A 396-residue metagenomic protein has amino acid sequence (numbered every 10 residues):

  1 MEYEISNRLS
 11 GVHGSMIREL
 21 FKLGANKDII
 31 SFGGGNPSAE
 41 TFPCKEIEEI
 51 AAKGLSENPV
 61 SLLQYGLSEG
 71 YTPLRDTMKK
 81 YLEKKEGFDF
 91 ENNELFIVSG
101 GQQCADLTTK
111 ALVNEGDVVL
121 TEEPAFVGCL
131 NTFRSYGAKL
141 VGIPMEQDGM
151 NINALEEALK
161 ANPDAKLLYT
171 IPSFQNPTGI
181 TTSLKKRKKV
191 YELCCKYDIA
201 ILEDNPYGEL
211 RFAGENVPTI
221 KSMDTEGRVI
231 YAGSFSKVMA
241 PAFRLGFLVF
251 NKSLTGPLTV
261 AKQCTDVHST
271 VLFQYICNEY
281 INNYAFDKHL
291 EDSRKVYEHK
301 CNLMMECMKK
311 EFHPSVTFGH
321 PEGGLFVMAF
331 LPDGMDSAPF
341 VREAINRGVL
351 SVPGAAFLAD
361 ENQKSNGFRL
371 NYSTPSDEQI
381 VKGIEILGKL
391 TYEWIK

Functional and structural regions predicted by a protein language model:
M1, N346-R347, E361-K396: PLP-dependent enzyme catalytic core of the Aspartate aminotransferase-like
R8-G100, L107, N282-N283, L350 (+1 more regions): N-terminal small-domain helix-loop-helix segment of the aminotransferase-like
S56, S61-Y197, L202, G208-M223 (+3 more regions): Conserved core of the PLP fold type I
P73, P257-V260, E291-L303, C307 (+2 more regions): A non-catalytic, amphipathic alpha-helix used as a structural packing/dimerization or gating element in enzyme scaffolds
T225-K295: Conserved core segment of the aminotransferase class I/II
T255, A329-R369, K382: Conserved C-terminal alpha-helix-loop-beta "cap" of PLP-dependent enzymes that closes/shapes the active-site mouth
N278, K295-M305, T317-F330, F340: Conserved glycine-rich beta-strand-loop-beta hairpin in the small C-terminal domain of fold type I
